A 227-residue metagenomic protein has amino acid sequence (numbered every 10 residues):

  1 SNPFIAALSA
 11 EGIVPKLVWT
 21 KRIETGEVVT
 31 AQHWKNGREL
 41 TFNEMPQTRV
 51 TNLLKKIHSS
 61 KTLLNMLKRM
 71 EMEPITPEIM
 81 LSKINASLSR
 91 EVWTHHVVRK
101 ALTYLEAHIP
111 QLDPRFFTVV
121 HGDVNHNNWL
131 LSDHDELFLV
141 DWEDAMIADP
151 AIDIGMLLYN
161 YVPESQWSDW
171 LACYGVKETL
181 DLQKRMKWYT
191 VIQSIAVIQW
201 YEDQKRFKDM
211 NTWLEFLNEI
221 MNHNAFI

Functional and structural regions predicted by a protein language model:
S1-K68: ATP-binding pocket architecture of kinase catalytic cores
I23-N43, E78-S89, V191-F207: A glycine-centered beta->alpha junction motif in the catalytic cores of kinase/phosphotransferase enzymes
N36, V124-H126, D144, M156: Short, glycine/acidic-enriched loop or turn micro-motifs at the edges of active sites
T62-G122, H134, E219, N224: An alpha-helical support segment within catalytic cores of ATP-dependent transferases
T118, D123, N128, D141: Conserved catalytic-loop position in the HRD/HxD motif
S132-Q183: Active-site Asp-x-Gly
Y159-Y161, C173-I227: Helix-rich C-terminal or lid/interface subdomains of diverse kinases
